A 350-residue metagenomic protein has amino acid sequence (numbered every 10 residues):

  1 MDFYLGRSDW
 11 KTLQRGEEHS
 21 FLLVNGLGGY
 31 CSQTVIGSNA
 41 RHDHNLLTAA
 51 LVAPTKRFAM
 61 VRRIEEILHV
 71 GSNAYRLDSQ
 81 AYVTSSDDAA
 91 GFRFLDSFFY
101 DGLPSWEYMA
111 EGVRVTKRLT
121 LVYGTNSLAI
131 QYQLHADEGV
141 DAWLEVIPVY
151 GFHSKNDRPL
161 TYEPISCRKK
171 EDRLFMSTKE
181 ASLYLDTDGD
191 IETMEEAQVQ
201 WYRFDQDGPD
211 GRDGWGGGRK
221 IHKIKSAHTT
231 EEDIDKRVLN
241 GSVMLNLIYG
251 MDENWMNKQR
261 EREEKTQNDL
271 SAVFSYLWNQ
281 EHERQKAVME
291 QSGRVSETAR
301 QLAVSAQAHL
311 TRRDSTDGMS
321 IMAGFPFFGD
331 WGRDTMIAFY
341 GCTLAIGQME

Functional and structural regions predicted by a protein language model:
M1-E350: Acidic, mature catalytic/reactive cores of soluble proteins
